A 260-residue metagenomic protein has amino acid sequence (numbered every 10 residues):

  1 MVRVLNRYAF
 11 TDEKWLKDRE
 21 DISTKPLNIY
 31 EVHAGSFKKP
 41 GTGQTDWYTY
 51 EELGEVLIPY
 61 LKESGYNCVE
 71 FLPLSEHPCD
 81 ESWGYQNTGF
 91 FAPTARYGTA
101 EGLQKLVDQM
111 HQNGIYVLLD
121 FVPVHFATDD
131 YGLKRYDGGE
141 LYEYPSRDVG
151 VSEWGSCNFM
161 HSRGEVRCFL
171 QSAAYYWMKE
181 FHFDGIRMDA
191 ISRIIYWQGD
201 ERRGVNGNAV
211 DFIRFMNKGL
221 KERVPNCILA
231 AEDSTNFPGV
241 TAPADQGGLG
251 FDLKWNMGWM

Functional and structural regions predicted by a protein language model:
M1-R3: Extended acidic/polar, glycine-enriched regions that form or flank non-catalytic beta-rich accessory modules
L5-R7, I194: Compositionally biased, intrinsically disordered low-complexity segments
R7-K17: Short acidic (Asp/Glu) patches
A9-T11, K25, F181, N226: A general, composition-driven signal for non-globular sequence regions
T11-D12, R163, N206, N256: Polar helix-capping/helix-linker motif
L16, E20-L27, H33-F183, R187-V205: Substrate-binding/active-site clefts of carbohydrate-active enzymes
Y85, H111-N113, Y136, E140-Y142 (+2 more regions): Active-site-proximal helices and loops of the catalytic beta/alpha 8
